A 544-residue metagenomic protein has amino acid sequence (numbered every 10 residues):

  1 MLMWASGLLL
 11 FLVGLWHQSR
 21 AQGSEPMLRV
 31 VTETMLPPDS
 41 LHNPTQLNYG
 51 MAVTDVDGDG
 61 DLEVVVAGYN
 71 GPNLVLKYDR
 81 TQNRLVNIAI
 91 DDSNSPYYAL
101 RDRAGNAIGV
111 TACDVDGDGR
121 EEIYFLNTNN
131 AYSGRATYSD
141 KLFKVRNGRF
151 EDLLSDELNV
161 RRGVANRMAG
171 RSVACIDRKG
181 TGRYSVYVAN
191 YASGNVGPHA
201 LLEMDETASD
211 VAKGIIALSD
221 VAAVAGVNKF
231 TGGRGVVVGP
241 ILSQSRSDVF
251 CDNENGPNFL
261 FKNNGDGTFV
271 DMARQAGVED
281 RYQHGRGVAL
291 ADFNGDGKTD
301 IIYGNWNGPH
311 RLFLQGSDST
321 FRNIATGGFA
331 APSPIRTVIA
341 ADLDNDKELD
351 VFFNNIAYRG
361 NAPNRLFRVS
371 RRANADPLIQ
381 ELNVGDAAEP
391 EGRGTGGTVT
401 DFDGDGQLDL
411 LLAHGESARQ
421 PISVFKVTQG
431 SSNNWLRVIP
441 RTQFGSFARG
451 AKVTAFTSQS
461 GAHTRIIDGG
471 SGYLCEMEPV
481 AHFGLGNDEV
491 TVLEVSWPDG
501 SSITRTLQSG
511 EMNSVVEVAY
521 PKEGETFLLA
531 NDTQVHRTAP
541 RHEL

Functional and structural regions predicted by a protein language model:
L10-G23: N-terminal signal peptide
Q22-L41, F321, F329, A362-P363 (+1 more regions): Gly/Ser/Thr/Pro-enriched helix-cap/hinge segments flanking short amphipathic alpha-helices
Q22-V30, P72-I90, G134-L154, V196-V221 (+4 more regions): Beta-propeller blade repeat segments, especially FG-GAP/WD-type strand-to-loop junctions in 6- to 7-bladed propeller
E33-M51, Y69, S93-T111, E157-C175 (+7 more regions): Repeat-based blade/solenoid architectures
V53, G58, A112, G117 (+9 more regions): Residue-level recognition of a conserved intra-blade site in WD40 beta-propeller repeats
G58-A67, G117-N127, G180-A189, S243-D252 (+3 more regions): Acidic/hydrophobic-patterned starts of short beta strands in beta-sheet-rich repeat architectures
F150-F261, G267-A273, D280-L290: Solenoidal tandem-repeat scaffolds enriched in leucines and small polar residues
